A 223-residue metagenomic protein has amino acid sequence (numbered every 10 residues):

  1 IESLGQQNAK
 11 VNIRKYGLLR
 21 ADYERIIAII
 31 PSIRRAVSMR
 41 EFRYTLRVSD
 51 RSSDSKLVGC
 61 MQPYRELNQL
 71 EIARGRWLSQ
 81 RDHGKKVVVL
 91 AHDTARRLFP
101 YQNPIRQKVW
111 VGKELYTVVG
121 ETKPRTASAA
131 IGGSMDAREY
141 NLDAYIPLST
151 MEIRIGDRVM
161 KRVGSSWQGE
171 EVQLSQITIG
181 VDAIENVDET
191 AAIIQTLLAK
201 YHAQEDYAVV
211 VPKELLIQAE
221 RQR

Functional and structural regions predicted by a protein language model:
I1-K56, P63-E66, R96-R97, S166-G169 (+3 more regions): Hydrophobic, regular-secondary-structure patches
G17-D22, L90, N103, R221: Short, conserved clusters of charged catalytic residues that mark active-site and nucleotide-handling motifs
L19, Y23, V58, L148 (+4 more regions): A general structural signal for well-ordered alpha-helical segments in protein cores
F42-R43, L78, T94-A95, L215: Alpha-helix capping/helix-boundary segments
P63-W77, K85-Q204: Mid-to-C-terminal secondary-structure elements that act as membrane-proximal/extracytoplasmic interface segments
Q195-R223: Membrane-helix entry/capping segments
